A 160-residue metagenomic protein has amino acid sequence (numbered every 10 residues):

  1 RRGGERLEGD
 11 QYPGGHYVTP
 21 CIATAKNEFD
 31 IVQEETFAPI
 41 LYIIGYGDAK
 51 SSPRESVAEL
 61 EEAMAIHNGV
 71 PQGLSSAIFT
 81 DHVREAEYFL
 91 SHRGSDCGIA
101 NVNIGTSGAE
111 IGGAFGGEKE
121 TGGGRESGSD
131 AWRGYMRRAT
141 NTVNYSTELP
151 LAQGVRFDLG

Functional and structural regions predicted by a protein language model:
R1-Y12, E28: Conserved small-domain helix->loop->beta segment predominantly found in fold-type I
P13, Y17-G160: Conserved C-terminal structural/oligomerization subdomain of aldehyde/semialdehyde dehydrogenase
